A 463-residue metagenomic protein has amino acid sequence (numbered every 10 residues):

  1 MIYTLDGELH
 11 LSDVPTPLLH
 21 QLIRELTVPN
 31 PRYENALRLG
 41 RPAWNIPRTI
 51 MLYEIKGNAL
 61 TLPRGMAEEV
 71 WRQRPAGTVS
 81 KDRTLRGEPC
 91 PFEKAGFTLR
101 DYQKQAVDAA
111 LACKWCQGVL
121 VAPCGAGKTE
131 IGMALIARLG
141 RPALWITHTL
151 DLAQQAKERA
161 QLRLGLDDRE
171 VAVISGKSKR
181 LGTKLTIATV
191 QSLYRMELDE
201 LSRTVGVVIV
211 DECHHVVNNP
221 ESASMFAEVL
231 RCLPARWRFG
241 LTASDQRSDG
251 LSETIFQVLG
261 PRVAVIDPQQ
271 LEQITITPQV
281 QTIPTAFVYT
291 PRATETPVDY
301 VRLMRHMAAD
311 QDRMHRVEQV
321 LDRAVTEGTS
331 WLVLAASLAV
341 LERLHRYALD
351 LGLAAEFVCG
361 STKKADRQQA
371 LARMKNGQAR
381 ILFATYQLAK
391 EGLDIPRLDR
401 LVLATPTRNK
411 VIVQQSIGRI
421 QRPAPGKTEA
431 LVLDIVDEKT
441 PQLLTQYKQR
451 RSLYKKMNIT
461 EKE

Functional and structural regions predicted by a protein language model:
E54, T78-V121: Conserved pre-motif I regulatory segment
C113-L139, L144: Walker A/P-loop
A137, R141-R195, A355: Conserved nucleic-acid-binding Ia/Ib motif block in the N-terminal RecA-like helicase ATPase lobe
Q154, E170-G182, L332, E342-R343 (+1 more regions): Conserved helicase ATPase core of P-loop NTP-dependent helicases/translocases
S175-V207, N218-N219, A223-A227, L388: Conserved helix/coil segment N-terminal to the catalytic DExD/H
G206, H214-Q281, Y454: Post-DEXD/H (motif II) to motif III coupling segment of the RecA-like Helicase ATP-binding lobe
E295-A336, R343-R346: Conserved interdomain hinge at the start of the Helicase C-terminal
C359-M457: Conserved RecA-like P-loop NTPase helicase motor core
